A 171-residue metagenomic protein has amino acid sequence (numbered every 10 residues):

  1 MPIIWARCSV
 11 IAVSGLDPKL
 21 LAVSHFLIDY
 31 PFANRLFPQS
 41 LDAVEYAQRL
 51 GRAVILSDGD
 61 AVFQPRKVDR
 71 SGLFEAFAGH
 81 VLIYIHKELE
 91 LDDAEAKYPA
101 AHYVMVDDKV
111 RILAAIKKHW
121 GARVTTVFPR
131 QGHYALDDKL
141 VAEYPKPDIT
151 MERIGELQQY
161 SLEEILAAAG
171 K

Functional and structural regions predicted by a protein language model:
M1-I28: A metal-dependent, Asp-based hydrolase signature
C8-V10, K67, A94: Residues within well-ordered alpha helices
I11-A12, L50, K97, H119: Alpha-helical structural context
G15-L20, A33, F37-P38, I112: N-terminal targeting leaders of exported, membrane, and organelle-targeted proteins
H25-I55, E88, D92-D93: Short, acidic loop-to-helix structural element flanking the phosphoryl-transfer center in phosphate-processing enzymes
F37, S57-G59, K109: Helix N-cap/beta->alpha junction signal
L41-V54, D58-L82: Substrate-recognition/cap helix-loop segment adjacent to the acidic, metal-dependent catalytic center of Asp-based
D69-K171: Asp-based, Mg2+/Mn2+-dependent phosphohydrolase catalytic module
